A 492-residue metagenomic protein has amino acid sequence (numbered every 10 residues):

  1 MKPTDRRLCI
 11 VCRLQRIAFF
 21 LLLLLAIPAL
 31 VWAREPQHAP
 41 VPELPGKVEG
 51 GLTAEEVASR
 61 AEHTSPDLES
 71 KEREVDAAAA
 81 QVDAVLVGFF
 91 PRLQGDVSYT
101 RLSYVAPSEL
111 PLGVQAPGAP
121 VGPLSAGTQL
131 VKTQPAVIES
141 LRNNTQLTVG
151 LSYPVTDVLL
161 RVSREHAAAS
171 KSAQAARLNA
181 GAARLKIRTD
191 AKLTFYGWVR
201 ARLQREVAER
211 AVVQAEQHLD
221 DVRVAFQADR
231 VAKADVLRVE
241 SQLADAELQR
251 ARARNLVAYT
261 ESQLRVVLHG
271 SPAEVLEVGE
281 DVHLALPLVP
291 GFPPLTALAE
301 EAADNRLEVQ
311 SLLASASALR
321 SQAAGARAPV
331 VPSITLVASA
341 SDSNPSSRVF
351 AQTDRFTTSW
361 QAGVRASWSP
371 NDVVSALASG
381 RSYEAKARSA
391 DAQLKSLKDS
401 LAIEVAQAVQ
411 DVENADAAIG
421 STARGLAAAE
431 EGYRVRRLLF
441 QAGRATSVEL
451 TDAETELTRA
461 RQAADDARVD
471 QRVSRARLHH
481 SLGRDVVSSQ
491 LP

Functional and structural regions predicted by a protein language model:
P3, A180-E301, D411, A415 (+4 more regions): Periplasmic alpha-helical coiled-coil/stalk elements that build and connect Gram-negative outer-membrane
I17-A29: Bacterial N-terminal signal peptides
W32-E35, R101-S103, R461-P492: Acidic, low-complexity, intrinsically disordered peripheral segments
A33-S98, Y104-A106, V155-T156, R161 (+7 more regions): Bacterial Sec-pathway N-terminal export signals of envelope proteins
A39-G50, D96-L151, D281-F292, A324 (+3 more regions): Small/polar, glycine/serine/threonine/aspartate-rich low-complexity segments that form flexible
S59-E69, D76-R92, P135-L141, G150-A167 (+8 more regions): A glycine-/polar-enriched beta->alpha junction
S70-V85, A183, I187-E206, Q217-L219 (+5 more regions): Amphipathic alpha-helical coiled-coil segments
